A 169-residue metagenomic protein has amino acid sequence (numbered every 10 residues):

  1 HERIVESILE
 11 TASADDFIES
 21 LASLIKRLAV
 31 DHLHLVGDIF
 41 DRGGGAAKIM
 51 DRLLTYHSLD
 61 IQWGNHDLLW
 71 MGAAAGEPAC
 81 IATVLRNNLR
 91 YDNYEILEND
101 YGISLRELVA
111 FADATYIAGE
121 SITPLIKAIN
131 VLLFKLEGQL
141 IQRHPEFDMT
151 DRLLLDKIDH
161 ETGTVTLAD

Functional and structural regions predicted by a protein language model:
H1-D169: Feature recognizes metal-dependent phosphohydrolase scaffolds
